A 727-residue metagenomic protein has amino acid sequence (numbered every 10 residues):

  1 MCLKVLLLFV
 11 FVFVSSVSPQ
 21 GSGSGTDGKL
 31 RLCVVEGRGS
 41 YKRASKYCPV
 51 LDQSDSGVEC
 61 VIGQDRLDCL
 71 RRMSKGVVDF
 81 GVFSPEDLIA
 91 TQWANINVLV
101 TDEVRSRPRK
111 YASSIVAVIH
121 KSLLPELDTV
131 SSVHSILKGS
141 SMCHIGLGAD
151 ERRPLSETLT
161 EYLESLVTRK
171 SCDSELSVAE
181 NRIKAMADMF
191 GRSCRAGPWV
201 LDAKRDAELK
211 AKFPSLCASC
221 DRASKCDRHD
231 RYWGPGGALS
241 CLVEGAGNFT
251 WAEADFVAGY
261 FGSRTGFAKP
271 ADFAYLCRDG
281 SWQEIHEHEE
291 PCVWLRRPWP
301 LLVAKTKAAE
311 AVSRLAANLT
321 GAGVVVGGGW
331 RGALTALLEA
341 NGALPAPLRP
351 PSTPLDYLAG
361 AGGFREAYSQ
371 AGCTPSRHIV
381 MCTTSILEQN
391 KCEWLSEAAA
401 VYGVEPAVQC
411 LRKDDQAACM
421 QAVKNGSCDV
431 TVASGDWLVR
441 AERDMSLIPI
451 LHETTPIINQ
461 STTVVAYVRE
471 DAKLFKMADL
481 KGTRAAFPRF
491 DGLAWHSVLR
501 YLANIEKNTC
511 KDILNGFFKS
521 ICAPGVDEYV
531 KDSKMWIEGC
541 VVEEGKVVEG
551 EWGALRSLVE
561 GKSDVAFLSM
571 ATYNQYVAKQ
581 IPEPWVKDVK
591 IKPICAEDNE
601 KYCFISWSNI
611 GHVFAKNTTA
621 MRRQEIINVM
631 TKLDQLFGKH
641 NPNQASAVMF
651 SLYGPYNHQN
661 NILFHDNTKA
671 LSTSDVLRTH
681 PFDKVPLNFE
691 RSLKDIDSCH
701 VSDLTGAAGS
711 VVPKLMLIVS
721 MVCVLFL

Functional and structural regions predicted by a protein language model:
C2-V78, F83-E86, T101-A112, S122 (+14 more regions): N-terminal hydrophobic or amphipathic helices and topogenic motifs
D68-C69, G237-A238, A418-C419, G553-A554 (+1 more regions): Short acidic active-site motifs
S74, T160-E164, T168, V243-G247 (+5 more regions): Sec-exported extracytoplasmic/periplasmic mature domains
F80-N97, A207, A211-P214, C241-V243 (+5 more regions): A ligand-binding cleft/hinge motif common to bilobed small-molecule-binding domains
D87, L124, A149-R153: Short hydrophobic alpha-helices and adjacent helix-cap/hinge residues
S140, G236, S240, T483 (+2 more regions): Transmembrane alpha-helices of multi-pass eukaryotic membrane proteins
I145-L159, F490-R500: Secondary-structure junction motif
